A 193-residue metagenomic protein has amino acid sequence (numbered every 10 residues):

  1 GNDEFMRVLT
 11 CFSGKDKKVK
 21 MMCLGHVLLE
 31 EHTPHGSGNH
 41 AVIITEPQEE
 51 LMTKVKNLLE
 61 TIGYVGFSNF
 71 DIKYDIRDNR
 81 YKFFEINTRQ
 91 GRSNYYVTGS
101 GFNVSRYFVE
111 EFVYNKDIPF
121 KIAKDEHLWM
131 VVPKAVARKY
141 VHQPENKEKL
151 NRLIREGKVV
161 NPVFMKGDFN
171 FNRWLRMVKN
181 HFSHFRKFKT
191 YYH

Functional and structural regions predicted by a protein language model:
G1-G63, N87-F112: ATP-dependent carboxylate/phosphate-activation module, predominantly the ATP-grasp catalytic core and closely related
E4-M6, F67, Y81: A general secondary-structure signal for short beta-strands and their flanking turns/coil in non-transmembrane regions
T10, G25, K73, M130-V131: Residues in well-ordered beta-strands of folded domains
K17, D78-N79: Glycine-biased flexible loop/turn sites that connect beta-strands or occur in inter-domain linkers
V65-R77: A short glycine-rich, hydrophobically flanked beta-strand micro-motif that places a catalytic Asp/Glu for divalent metal
N69-D71, Y96-T98, K121: Short acidic alpha-helical/loop segments enriched in Asp/Glu that coordinate divalent cations
N79-R89: A short beta-strand motif that forms the metal-chelation/ATP-contact edge of phosphoryl-transfer active sites
E110-H193: Peripheral (often C-terminal) accessory segments that flank ATP-dependent C-N-forming ligase machineries
